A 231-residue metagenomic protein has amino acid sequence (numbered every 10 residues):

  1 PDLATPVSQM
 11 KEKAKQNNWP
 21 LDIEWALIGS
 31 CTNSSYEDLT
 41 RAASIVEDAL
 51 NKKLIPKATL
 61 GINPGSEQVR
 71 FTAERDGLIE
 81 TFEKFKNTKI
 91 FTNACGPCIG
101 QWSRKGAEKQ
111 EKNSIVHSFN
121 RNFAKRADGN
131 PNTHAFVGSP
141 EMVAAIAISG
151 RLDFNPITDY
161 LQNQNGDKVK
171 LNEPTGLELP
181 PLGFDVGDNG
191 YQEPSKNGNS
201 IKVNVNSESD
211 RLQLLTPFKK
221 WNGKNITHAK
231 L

Functional and structural regions predicted by a protein language model:
P1-L231: Fe-S-dependent hydro-lyases/dehydratases of central metabolism
